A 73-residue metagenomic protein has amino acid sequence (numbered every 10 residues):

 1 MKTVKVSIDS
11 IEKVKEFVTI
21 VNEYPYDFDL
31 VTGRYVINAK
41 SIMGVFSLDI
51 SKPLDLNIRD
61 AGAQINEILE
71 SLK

Functional and structural regions predicted by a protein language model:
M1, V31, L48-K52: Short glycine-enriched loop/turn motifs at secondary-structure junctions
M1-S7: Short glycine-/aliphatic-rich beta-strand segments at the starts of folded cytosolic domains
V4, Y26-F28, L54: Conserved beta-strand core positions
S7-D9, V31, R59: A structural detector for beta-sheet-dominated domains
I11-D27, Y35-I50, E67: Amphipathic alpha-helical interaction surfaces in cytosolic regulatory modules
S47-K73: C-terminal structural segments of small proteins and small subunits
